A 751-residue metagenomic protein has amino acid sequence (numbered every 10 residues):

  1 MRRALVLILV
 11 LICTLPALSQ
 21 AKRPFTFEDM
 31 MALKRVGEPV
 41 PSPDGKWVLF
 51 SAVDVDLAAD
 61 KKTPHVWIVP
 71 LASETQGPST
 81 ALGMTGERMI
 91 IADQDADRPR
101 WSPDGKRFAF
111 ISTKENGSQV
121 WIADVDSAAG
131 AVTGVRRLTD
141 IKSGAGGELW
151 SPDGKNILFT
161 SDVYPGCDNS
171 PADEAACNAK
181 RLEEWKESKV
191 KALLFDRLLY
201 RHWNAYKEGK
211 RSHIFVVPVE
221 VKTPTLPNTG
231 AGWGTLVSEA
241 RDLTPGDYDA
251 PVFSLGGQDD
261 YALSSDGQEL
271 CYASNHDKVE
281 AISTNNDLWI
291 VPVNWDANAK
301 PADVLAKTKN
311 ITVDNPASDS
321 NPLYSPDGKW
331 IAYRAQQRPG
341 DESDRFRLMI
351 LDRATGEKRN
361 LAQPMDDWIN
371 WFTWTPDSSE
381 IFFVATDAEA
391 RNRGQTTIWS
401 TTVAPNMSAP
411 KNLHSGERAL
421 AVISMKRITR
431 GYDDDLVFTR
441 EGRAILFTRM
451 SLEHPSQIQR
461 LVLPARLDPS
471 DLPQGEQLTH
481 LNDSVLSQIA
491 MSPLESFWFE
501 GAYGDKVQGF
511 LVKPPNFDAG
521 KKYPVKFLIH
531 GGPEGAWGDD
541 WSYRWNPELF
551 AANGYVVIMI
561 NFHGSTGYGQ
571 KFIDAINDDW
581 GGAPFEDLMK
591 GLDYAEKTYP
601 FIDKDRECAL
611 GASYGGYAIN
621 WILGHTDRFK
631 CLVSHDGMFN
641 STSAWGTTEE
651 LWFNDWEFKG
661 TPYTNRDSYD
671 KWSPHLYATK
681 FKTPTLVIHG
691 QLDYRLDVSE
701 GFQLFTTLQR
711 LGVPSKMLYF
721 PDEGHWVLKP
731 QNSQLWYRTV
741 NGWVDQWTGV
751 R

Functional and structural regions predicted by a protein language model:
M1-P16, A72-R88, S127-G130, T223-S238 (+3 more regions): Intrinsic disorder/low-complexity segments
V40, L158-T160, E187, K191-D196 (+8 more regions): Non-catalytic accessory segments flanking enzyme active sites
P43-D44, P103-D104, P152-D153, S265-D266 (+3 more regions): Residue-level detector of Asp-centered blade-edge/turn motifs that repeat once per structural unit in beta-propeller
G45-V48, F108, I157, L270 (+3 more regions): Hydrophobic beta-strand positions that form the internal "hydrophobic ladder" of WD40/Gbeta-like beta-propeller blades
A52-H65, M89-D97, A109-W121, A129 (+13 more regions): A flexible loop/linker signature enriched in serine peptidases of the S9 family
K521-G531: Short beta-strand element of the alpha/beta-hydrolase
L528, N546, A551-A552, M559-R751: Active-site-proximal cap/loop segments of hydrolase catalytic domains
